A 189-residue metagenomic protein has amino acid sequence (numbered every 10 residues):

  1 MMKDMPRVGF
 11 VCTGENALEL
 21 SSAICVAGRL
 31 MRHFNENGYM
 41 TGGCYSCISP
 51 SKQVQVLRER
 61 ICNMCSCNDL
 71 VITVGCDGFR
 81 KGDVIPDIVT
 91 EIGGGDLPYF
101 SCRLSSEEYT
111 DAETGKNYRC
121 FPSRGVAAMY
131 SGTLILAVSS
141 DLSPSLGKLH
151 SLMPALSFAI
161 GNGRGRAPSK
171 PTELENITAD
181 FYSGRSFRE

Functional and structural regions predicted by a protein language model:
M1-E189: Non-catalytic beta/alpha edge segments that cap or flank active sites
